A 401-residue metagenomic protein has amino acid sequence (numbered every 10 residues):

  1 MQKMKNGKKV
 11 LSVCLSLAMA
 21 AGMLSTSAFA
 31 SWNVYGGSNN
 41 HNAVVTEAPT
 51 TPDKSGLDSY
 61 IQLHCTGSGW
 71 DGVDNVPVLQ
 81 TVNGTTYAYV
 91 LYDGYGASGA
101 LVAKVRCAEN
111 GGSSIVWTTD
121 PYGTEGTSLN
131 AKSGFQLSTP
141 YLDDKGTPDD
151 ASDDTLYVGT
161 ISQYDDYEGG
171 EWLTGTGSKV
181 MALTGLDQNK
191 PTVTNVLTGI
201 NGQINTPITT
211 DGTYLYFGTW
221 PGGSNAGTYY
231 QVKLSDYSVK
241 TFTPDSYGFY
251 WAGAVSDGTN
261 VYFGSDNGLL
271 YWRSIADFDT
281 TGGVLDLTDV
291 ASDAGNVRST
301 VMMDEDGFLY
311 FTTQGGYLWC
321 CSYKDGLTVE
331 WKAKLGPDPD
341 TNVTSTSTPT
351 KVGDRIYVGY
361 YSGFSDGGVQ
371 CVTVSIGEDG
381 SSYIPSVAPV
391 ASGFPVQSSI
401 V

Functional and structural regions predicted by a protein language model:
Q2-C14: Bacterial N-terminal signal peptides that target proteins for export
M23-W32: Sec-dependent signal peptide cleavage junction
S31-D74, V78-V401: Extracytoplasmic/lumenal domain signature
